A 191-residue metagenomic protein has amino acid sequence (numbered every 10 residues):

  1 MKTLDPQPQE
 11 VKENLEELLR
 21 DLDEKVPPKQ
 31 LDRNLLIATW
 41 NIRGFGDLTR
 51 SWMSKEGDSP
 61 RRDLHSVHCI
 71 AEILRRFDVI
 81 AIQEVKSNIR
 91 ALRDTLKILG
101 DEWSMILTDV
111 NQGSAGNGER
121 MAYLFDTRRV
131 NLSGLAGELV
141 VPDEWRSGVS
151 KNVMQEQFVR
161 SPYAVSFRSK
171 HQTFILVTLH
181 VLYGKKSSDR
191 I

Functional and structural regions predicted by a protein language model:
M1-I191: Divalent cation-coordinating acidic motifs and surrounding scaffolds that mediate Ca2+/Mg2+/Mn2+/Zn2+-dependent binding
